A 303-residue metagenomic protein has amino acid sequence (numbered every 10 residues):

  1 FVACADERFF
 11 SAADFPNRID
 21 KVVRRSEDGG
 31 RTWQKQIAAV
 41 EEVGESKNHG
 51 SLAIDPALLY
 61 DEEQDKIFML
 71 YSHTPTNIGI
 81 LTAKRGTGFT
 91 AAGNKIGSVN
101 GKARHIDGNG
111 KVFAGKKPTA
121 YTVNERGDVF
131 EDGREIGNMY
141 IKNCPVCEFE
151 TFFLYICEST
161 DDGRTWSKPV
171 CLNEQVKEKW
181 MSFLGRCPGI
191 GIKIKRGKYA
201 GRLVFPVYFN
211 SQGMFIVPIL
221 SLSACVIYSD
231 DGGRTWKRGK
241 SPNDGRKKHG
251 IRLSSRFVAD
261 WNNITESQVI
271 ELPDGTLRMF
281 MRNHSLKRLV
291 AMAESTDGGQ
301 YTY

Functional and structural regions predicted by a protein language model:
F1-Y303: Asp-box/BNR beta-propeller blade signature and adjacent active/binding-site loops in extracellular glycan-interacting
